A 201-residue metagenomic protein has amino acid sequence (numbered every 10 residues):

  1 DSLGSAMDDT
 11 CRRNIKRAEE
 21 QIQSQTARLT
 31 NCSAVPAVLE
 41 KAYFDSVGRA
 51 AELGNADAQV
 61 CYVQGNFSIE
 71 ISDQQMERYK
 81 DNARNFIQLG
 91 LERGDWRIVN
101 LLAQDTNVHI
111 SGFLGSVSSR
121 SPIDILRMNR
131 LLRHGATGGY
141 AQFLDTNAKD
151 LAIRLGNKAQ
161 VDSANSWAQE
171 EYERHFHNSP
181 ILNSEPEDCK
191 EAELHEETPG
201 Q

Functional and structural regions predicted by a protein language model:
D1-D45, S68-N85, I110-I123, D145: Short coil/linker segments at helix-helix boundaries
M7-N14, Q21, A51-E70, F86-I110 (+1 more regions): Short helix-capping/linker turns of helical repeat alpha-solenoids
R17, V38, Q64, L194-E197: Secreted/processed peptides and extracellular or luminal domains of membrane proteins
V35, A50-A51, Q75, G90-L91 (+2 more regions): Hydrophobic/aromatic side-chain positions at a characteristic register within alpha-helices of tetratricopeptide repeats
R84, S116-A141, S166-Q169: TPR/TPR-like (Sel1-like) alpha-helical repeat modules
A136-Q201: Terminal, low-structured helical/coil segments at or just beyond the last alpha-helical repeat
